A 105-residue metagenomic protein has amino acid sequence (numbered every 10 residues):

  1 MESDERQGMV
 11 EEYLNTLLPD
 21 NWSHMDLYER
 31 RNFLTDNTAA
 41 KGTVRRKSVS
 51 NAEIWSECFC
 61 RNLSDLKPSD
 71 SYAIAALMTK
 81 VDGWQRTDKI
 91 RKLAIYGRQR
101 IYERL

Functional and structural regions predicted by a protein language model:
M1-L105: DNA transaction DNA-binding modules
